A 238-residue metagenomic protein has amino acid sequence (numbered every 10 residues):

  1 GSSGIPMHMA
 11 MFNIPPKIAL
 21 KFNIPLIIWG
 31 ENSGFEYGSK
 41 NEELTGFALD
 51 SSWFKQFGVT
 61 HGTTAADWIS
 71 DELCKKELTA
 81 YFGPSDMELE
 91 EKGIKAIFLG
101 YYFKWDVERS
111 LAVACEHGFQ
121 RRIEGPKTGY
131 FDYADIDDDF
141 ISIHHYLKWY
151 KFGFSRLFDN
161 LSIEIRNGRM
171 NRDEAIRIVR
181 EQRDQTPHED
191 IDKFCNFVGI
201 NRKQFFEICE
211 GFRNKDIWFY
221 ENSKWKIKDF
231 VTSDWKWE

Functional and structural regions predicted by a protein language model:
G1-E238: Nucleotide-activated chemistry modules centered on ATP-dependent adenylation/adenylyltransferase
